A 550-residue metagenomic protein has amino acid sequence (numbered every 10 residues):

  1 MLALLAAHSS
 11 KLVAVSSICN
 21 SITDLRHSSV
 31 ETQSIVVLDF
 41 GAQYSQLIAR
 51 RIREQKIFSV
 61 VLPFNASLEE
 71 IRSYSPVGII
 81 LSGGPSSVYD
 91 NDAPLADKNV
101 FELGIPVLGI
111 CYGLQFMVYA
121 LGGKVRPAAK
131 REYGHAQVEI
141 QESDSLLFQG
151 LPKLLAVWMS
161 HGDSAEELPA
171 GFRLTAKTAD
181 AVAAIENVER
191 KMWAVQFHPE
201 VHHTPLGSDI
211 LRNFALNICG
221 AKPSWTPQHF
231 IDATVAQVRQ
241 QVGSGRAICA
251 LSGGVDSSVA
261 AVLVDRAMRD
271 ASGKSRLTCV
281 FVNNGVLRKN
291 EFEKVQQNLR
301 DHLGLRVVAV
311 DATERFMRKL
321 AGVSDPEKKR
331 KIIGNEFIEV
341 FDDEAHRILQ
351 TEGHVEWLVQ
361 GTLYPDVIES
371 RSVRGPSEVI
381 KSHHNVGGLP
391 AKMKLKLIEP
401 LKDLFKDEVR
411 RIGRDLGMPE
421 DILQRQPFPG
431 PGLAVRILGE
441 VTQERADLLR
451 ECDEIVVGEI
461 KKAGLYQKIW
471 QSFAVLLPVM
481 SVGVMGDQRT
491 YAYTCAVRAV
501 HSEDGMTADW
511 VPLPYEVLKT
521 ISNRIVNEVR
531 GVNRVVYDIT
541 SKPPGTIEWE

Functional and structural regions predicted by a protein language model:
C19-L81, P85-N91, L95-A96, F101-L103 (+3 more regions): RNA-binding accessory domains that recognize and position tRNA/RNA substrates
V107-G113: Conserved helicase ATPase motor motifs in RecA-like P-loop NTPase domains
L363-S372: Short beta-strand-loop/turn "lid" adjacent to the catalytic site in phosphate-handling enzymes
